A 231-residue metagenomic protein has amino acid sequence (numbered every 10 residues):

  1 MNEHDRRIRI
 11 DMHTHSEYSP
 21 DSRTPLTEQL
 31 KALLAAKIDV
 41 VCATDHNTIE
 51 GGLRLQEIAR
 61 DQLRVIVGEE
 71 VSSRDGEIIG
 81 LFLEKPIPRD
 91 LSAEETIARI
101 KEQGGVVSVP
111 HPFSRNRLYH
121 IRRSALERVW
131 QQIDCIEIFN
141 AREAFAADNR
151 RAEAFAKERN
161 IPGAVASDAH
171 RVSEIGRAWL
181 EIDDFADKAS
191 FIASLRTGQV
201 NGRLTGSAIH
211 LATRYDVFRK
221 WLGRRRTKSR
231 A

Functional and structural regions predicted by a protein language model:
M1-K31, E50-R54, I58-V67, V71-A98 (+2 more regions): Charged catalytic cores and adjacent phosphate/nucleic-acid-binding surfaces used for phosphate/nucleic-acid chemistry
L30-E50, G105-S108: Divalent metal-dependent hydrolysis catalytic cores, especially in the metallo-beta-lactamase
P110-S114: Acidic/Gly/His-enriched mid-domain segments of enzyme catalytic cores or analogous surface patches that mediate
